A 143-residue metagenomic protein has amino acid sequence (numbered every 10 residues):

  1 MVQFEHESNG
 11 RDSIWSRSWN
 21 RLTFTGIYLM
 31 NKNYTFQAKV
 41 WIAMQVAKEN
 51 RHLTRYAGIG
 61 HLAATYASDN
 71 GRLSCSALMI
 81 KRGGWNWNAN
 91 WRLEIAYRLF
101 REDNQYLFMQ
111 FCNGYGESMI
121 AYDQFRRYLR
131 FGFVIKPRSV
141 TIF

Functional and structural regions predicted by a protein language model:
M1-G71, A77-M79, N86, F111-Y115 (+1 more regions): Outer-membrane pore/translocation modules
G26-K32, Y66-N70, A96-E102, I135-F143: Outer-membrane beta-barrel proteins
D69-Y106: Glycine/small-residue-rich hydrophobic helix-like segments
M109, R126-F143: Outer-membrane beta-barrel "beta-signal"
